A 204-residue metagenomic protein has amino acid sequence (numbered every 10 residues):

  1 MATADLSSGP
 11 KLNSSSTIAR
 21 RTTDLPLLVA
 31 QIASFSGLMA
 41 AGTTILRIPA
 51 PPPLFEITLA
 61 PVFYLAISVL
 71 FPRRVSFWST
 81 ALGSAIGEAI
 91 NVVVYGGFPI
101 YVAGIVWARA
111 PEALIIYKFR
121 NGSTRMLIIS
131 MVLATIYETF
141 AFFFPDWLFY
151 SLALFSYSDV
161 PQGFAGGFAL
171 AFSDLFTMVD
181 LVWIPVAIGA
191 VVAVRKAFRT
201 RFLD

Functional and structural regions predicted by a protein language model:
M1-D204: Loop-helix junctions at membrane interfaces
